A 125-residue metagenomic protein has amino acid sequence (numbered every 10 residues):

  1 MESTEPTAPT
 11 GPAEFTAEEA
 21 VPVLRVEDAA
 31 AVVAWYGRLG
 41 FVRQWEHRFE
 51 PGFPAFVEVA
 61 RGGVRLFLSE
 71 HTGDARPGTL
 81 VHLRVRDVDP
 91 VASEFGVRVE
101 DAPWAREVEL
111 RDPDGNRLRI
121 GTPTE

Functional and structural regions predicted by a protein language model:
M1-A31, V81, T124-E125: N-terminal beta-strand motif that seeds the catalytic metal site of vicinal oxygen chelate
G11-A13, R48, V99: Residues embedded in well-ordered secondary-structure elements
E18-E27, V57-E58, H71-V97, W104-R111 (+1 more regions): Vicinal oxygen chelate
V23-R25, W45, D101-P103, I120-E125: Short beta->alpha transition motifs characteristic of CBS
G37-Q44, V97: Conserved acetyl-CoA-binding loop of GNAT-fold acetyltransferases
R43-T79, L118-T122: Conserved short beta-strand elements that form part of the metal-binding/catalytic scaffold of enzyme active sites
